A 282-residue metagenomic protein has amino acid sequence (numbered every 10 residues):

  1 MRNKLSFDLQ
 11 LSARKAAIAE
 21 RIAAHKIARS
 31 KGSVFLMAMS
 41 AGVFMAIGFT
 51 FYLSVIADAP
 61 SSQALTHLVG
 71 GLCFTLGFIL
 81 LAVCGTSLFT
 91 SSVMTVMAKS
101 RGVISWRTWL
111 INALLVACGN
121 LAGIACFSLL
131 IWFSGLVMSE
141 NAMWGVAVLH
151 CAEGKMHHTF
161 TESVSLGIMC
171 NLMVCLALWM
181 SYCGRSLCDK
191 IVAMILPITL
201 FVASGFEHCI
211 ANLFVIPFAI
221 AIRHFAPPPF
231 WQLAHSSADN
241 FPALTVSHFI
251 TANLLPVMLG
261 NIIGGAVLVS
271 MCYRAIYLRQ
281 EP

Functional and structural regions predicted by a protein language model:
M1-P282: Alpha-helical transmembrane segments and their helix-helix packing motifs
